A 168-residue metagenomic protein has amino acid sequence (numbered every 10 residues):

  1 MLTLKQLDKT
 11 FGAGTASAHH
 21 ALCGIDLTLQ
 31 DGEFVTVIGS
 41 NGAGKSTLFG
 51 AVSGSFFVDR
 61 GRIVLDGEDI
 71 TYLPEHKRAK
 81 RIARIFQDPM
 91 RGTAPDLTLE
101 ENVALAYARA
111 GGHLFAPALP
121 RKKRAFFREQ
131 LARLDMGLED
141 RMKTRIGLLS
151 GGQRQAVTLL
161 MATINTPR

Functional and structural regions predicted by a protein language model:
L2, L22-G24: Conserved structural motif at the start of ABC-family nucleotide-binding domains
T15, H19, F57, D69-A83 (+3 more regions): ABC ATPase NBD coupling module
I38-S40: The feature captures the beta-strand-to-loop junction immediately N-terminal to the Walker
S53: Helix-to-loop junction immediately C-terminal to a conserved catalytic motif
G61-D69: Conserved ABC transporter NBD signature motif
Y72, Q130-L148, T166: Conserved ABC nucleotide-binding domain
D96-G112: Q-loop/switch helix immediately C-terminal to the Walker
A162-R168: A short, proline-enriched helix->beta-strand linker immediately N-terminal to the Walker B motif in ABC-type P-loop
